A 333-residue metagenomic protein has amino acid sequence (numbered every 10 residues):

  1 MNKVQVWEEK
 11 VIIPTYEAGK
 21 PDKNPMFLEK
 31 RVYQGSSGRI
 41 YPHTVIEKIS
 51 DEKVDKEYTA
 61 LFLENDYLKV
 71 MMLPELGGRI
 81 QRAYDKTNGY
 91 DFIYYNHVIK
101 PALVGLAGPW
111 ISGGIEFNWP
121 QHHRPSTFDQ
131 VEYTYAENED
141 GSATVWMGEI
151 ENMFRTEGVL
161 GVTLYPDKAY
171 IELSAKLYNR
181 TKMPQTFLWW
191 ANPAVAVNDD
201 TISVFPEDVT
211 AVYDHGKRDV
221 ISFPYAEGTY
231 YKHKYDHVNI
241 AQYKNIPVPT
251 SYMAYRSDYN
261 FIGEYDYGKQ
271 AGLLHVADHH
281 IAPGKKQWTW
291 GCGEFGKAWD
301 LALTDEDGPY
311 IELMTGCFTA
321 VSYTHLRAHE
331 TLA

Functional and structural regions predicted by a protein language model:
M1-E29, P101-A102, P109-Q130, G284: N-terminal short leaders/motifs
N2-V4, E9-P21, P25, L61-L63 (+5 more regions): A contiguous, surface-exposed recognition patch within enzymatic or periplasmic domains that forms
M26-D55, A60-E64, S112-Y170, D199 (+1 more regions): Extended, loop-rich substrate-binding clefts of extracytoplasmic carbohydrate-active enzymes
V70-M71, N88-Y94, M153-G158, A211 (+1 more regions): Short, surface-exposed beta-strand/loop "edge" segments at domain boundaries and coil↔beta transitions
F92-A102: Active-site-surrounding "flap" and adjacent substrate/cofactor-binding loops of secreted or lumenal enzymes, prototyped
T324-T331: Conserved small/polar residues in nucleotide/adenosyl-binding loops
